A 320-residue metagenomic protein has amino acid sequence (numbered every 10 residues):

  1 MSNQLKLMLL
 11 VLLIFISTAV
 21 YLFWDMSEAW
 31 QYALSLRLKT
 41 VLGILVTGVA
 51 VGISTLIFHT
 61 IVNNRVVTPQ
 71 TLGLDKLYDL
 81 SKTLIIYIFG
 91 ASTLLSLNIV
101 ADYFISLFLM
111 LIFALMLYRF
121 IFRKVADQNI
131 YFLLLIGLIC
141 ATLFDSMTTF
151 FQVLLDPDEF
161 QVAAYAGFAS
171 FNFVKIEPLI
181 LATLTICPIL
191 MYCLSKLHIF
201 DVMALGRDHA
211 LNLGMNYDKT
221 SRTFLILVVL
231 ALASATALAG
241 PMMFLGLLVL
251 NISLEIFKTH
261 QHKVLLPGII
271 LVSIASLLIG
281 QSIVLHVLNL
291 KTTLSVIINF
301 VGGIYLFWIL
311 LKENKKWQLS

Functional and structural regions predicted by a protein language model:
M1-S320: Alpha-helical transmembrane segments in inner-membrane proteins
